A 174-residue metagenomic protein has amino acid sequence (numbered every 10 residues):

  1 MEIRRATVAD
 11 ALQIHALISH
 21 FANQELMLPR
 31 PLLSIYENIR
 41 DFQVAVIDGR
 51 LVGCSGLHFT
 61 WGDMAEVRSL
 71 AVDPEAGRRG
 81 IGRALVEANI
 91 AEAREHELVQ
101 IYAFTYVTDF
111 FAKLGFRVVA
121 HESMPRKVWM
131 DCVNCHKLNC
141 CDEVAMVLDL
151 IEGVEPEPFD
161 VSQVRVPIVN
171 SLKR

Functional and structural regions predicted by a protein language model:
M1-E2, E95-I101: Short active-site oxyanion
E2-I14: A short beta-loop-alpha structural element at the N-terminal edge of CoA-dependent acyl/N-acetyltransferase catalytic
A16-P29: Helix-loop element at the rim of GNAT/NAT acetyltransferase active sites that forms part of the acceptor-substrate
P29-F42, V46-I47, G53-L70: A conserved beta-strand-loop-helix scaffold within acyl/acetyltransferase catalytic domains
L70-G77, Y106-V107: A short, internal acetyl-CoA/4′-phosphopantetheine-binding micro-motif in the GNAT/acyltransferase core
R78-A93, A103: Conserved acetyl-CoA-binding loop-helix of GNAT-fold acetyltransferases
V99, T105-D131: Conserved active-site alpha-helix within GNAT-family acetyltransferase domains
M124-R174: C-terminal "cap" of GNAT-fold acetyltransferases
